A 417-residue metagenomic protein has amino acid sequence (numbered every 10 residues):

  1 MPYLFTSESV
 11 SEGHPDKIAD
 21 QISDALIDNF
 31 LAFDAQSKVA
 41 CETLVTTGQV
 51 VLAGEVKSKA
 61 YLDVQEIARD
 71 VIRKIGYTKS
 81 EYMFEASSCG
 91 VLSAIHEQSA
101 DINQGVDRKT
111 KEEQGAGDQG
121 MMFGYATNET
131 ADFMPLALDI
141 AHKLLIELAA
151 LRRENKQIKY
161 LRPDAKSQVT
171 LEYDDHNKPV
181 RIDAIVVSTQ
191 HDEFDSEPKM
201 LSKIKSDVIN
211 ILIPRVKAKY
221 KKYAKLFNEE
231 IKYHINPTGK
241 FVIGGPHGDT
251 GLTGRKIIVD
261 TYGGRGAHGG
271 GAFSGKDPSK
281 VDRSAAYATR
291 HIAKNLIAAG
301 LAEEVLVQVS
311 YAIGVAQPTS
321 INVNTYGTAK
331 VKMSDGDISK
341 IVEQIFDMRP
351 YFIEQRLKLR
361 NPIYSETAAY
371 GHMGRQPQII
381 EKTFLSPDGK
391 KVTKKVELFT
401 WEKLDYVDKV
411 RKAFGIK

Functional and structural regions predicted by a protein language model:
M1-A40, N155, V407, A413: N-terminal, positively charged regions that mediate nucleic acid binding
T6, G48, E66, R73-I243 (+3 more regions): Glycine-rich, mobile lid/loop segments that gate access to catalytic sites or pores
E8-V10, H14-A19, G115-T130, V242-A267 (+2 more regions): Conserved phosphate/anionic-ligand binding catalytic regions in large, soluble enzymes, centered on
E12-L31, E129-A150, K276-G300: Alpha-helical support elements that line or immediately flank enzyme active sites and cofactor-binding pockets
S37-C41, A165-L171, I231-I235, L301-A312: A short glycine-rich, hydrophobically flanked beta-strand micro-motif that places a catalytic Asp/Glu for divalent metal
V39-S58, I313-Q317: Short, charge-patterned binding micro-sites
T46, E304, Y311-K417: Internal helix-turn-beta structural module
S196-I297: Glycine-rich anion/phosphate-binding loop at the beta-strand->alpha-helix junction
